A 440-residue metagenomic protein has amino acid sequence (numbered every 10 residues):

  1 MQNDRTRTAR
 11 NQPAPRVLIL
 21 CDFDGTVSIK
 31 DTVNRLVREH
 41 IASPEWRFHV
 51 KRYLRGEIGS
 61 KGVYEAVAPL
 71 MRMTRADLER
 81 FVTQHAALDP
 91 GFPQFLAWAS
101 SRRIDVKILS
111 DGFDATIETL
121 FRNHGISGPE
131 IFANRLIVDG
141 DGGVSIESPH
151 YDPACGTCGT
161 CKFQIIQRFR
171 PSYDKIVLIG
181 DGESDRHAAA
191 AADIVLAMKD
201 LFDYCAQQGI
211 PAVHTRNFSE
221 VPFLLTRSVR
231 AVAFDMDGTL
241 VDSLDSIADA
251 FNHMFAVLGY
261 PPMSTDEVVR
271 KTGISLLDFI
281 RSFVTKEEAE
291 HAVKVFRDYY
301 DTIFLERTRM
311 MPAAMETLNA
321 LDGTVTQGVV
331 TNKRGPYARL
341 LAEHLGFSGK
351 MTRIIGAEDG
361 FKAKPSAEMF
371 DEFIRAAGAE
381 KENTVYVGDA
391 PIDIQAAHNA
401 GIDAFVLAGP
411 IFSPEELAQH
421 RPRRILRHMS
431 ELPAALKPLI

Functional and structural regions predicted by a protein language model:
M1-F23, A42, T74-R75, F223-F234 (+2 more regions): Non-catalytic pre-domain segments flanking phosphatase-related domains
R5-L20, T32-I108, F113-A133, R170 (+2 more regions): Cytosolic catalytic headpiece
P15, R103, G128, Y173 (+6 more regions): Short, well-ordered alpha-helix to beta-strand connector turns
V33-L78, V229-M315, G323, F347: N-terminal helical cap/lid subdomain that shapes the substrate entry/recognition surface in HAD-like hydrolases
E79-D114, T302-V329, G335-R339, A367: Short, acidic loop-to-helix structural element flanking the phosphoryl-transfer center in phosphate-processing enzymes
R102-I104, F169-K175, R227-S228, D322-V325 (+2 more regions): Glycine-rich phosphate-binding loop signature in dinucleotide/nucleotide-binding domains
S110-D111, Y173-P211, V385-I425: Acidic, Mg2+-coordinating phosphoryl-transfer loop and its flanking beta/alpha structural elements, shared across
E118-D174, L305-R309, R334-V385, P391-A400 (+1 more regions): Substrate-recognition "cap/lid" segment bordering the active-site pocket of phosphatases
